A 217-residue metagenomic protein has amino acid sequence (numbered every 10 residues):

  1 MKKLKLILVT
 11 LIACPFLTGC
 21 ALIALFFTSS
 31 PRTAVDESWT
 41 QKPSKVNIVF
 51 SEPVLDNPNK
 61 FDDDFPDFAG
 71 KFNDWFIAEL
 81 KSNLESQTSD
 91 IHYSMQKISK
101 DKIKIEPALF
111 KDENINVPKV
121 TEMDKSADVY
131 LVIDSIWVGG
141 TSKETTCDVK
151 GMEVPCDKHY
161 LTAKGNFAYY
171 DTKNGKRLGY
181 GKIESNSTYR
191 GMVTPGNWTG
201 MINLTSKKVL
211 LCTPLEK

Functional and structural regions predicted by a protein language model:
M1-C20: Sec-dependent bacterial lipoprotein signal peptides
C20-D101, P214-K217: A structural "domain/chain start" motif
P53-D56, I136-T141, S185-T188: Solvent-exposed loop/turn segments at secondary-structure junctions within structured extracellular/periplasmic domains
D56-N59, G140-E144, R177-L178: Short acidic/His/Gly/Ser-rich catalytic and metal-binding motifs that mark active-site loops of diverse hydrolases
F61-G70, E106, G191-G196: Second-shell loop/turn segments in exported
F68, F72, F76, L80 (+3 more regions): Stable alpha-helical elements in mature extracytoplasmic
P107-K173: Surface-exposed short loop/turn segments
K150-L215: Short secondary-structure boundary motifs at beta->alpha junctions and helix caps
